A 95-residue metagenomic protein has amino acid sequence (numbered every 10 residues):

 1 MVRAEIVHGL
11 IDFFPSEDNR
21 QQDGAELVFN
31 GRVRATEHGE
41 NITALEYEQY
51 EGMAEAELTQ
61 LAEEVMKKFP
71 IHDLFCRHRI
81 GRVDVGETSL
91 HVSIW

Functional and structural regions predicted by a protein language model:
M1-T88, W95: N-terminal, polar/charged subdomain of small-to-medium soluble alpha/beta proteins
